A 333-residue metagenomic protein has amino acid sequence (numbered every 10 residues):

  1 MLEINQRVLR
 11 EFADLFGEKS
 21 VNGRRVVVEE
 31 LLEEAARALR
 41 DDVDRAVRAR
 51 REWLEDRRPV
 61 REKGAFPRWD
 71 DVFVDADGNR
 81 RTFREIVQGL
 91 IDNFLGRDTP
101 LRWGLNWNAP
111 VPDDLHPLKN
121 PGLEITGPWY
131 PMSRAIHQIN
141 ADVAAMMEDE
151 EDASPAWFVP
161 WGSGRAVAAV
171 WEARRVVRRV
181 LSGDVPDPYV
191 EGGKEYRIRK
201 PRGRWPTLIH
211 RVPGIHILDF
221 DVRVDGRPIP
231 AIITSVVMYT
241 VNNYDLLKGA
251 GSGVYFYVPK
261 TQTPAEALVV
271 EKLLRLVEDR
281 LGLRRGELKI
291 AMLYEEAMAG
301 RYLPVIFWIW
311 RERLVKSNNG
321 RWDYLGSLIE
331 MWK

Functional and structural regions predicted by a protein language model:
E3-F16, N22-V27, P67, F73 (+3 more regions): Conserved alpha/beta-domain cores
L15-L101: Low-complexity, highly charged intrinsically disordered N-terminal segments that act as targeting/localization
